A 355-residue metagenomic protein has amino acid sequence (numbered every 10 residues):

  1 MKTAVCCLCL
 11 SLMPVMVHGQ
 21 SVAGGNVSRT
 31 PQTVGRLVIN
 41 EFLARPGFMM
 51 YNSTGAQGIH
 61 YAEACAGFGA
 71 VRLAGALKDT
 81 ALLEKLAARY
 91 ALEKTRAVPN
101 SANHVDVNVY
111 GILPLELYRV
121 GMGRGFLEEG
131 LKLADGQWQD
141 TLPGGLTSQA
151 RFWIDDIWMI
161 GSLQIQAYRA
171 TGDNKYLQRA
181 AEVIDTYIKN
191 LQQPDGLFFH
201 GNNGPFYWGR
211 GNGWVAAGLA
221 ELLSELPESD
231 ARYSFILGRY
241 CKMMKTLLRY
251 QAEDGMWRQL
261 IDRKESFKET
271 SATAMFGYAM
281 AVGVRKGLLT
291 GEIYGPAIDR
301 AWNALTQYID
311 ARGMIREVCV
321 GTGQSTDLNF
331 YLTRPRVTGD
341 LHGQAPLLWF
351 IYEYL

Functional and structural regions predicted by a protein language model:
M1-A4: Positively charged n-region of N-terminal signal peptides that target proteins for export
C6, L10, A23-A64, V71-L92 (+5 more regions): CBM-like carbohydrate-recognition segments
C9-H18: Hydrophobic h-region of N-terminal signal peptides that target proteins for export in Gram-negative bacteria
A56-E63, G67-A70, N103-Y118, F152-Q164 (+1 more regions): Aromatic-lined, polymer-binding surfaces characteristic of secreted/periplasmic polysaccharide-degrading enzymes
L77, A167-Q178, L222-S234, R285-E292: Inter-helical turn/loop segments and adjacent helix faces that build the functional surface of alpha-helical bundle
F126-S162: Asp-box/WD-like beta-propeller blade repeats and closely related beta-sheet repeat scaffolds
N174-A220: Loop-centered beta-sheet repeat module
A216-D262: Oxyanion-binding "anion nests"
